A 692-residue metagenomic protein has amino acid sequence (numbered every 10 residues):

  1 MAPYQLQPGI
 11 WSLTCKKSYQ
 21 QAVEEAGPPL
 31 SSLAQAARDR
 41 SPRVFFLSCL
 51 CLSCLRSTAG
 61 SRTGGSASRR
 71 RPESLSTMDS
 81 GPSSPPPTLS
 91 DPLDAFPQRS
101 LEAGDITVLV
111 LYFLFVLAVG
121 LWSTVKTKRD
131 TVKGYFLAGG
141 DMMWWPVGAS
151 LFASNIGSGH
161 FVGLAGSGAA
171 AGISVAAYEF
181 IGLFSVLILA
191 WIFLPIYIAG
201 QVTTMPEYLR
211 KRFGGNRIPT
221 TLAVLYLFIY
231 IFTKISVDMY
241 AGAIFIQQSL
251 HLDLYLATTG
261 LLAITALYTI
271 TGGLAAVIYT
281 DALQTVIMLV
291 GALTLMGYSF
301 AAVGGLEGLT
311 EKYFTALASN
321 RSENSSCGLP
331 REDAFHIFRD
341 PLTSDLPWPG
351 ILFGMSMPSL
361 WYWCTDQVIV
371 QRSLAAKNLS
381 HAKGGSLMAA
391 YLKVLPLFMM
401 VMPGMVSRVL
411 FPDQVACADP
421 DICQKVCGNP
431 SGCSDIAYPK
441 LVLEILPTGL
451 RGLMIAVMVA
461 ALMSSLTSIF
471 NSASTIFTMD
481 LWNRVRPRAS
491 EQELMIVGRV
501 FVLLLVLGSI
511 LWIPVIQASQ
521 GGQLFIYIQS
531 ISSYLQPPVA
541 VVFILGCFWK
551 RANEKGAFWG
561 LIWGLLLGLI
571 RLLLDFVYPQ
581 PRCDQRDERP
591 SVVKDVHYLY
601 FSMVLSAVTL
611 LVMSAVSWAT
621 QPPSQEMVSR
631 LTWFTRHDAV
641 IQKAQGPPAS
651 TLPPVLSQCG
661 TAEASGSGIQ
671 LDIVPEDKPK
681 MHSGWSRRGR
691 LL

Functional and structural regions predicted by a protein language model:
A2, C49-C54, R69-L692: Membrane-embedded helix-loop-helix hairpins and adjacent transmembrane boundary segments in multi-pass transporters
Y4-Q7, Y19-Q21, Q35: Low-complexity, intrinsically disordered or signal/transmembrane-proximal segments
K16-K17, E24-E25, R38-D39, E73: Intrinsically disordered, low-complexity polyampholyte segments enriched for Lys and acidic residues
G27, R40-P42, S48: N-terminal leader/targeting signatures
R38-R43, R56, R62, R69-R71: Basic polycationic patches enriched in arginine
